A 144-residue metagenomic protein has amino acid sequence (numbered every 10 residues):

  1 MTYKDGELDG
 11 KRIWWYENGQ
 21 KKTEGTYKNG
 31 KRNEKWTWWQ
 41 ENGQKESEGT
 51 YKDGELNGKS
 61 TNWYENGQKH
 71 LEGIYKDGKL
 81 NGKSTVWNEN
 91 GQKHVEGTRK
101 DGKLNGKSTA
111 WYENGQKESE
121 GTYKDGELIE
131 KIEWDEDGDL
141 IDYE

Functional and structural regions predicted by a protein language model:
M1-E144: Glycine/tyrosine- and acidic-biased, solvent-exposed loop/turn segments at the edges of beta-strands
